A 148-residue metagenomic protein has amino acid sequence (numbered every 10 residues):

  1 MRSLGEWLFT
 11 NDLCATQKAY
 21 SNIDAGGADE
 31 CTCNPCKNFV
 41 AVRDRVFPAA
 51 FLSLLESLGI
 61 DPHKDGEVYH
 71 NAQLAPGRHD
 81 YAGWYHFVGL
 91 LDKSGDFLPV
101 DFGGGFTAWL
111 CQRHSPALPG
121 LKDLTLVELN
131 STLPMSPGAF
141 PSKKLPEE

Functional and structural regions predicted by a protein language model:
M1-R45: Long, hydrophobic N-terminal alpha-helical segment
A28-D80: Short, well-structured hydrophobic secondary-structure segments
N34, V88, N130-T132: Residues in well-ordered beta-strands of folded domains
N38-V40, D92-S94, P134-S136, F140: Generic "edge-of-domain/loop-turn" microfeature
P62-K122: Amphipathic protein-protein interaction modules
L110-E148: Glycine-rich, aromatic-bearing surface loops/beta-hairpins
